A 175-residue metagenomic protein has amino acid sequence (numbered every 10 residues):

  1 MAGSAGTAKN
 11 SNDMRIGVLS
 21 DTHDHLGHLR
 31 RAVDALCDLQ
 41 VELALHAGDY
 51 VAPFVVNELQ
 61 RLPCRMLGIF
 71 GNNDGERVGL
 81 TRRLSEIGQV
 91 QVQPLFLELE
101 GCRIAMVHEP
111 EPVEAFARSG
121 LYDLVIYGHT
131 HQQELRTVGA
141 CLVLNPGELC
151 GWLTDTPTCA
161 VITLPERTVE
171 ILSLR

Functional and structural regions predicted by a protein language model:
M1-R61, G75-R77, T81, S85-E86 (+3 more regions): N-terminal active-site segment of His-dependent metallophosphoesterases
D13, Q91-E100, G120, T137-R175: Binuclear metal-dependent phosphoesterase catalytic core
L19-S20, A44-D49, M66-N72, A105-V107 (+2 more regions): Active-site neighborhood of phospho(di)ester-bond hydrolases with catalytic His/Asp-centered motifs
H23-H28, V51-F54, N73-G79, E111-F116 (+2 more regions): Active-site environment of divalent metal-dependent phosphoester hydrolases
E42, R61, F70, G88 (+4 more regions): Juxtamembrane helix-loop transition sites at the ends of transmembrane segments in multi-pass membrane proteins
A52-N57, G79-S85, C102-H108, H131-Q133 (+2 more regions): Low-complexity, flexible helical/coil segments
V55-E58, L62-L121: Active-site neighborhood of divalent metal-dependent phosphoester bond hydrolases
